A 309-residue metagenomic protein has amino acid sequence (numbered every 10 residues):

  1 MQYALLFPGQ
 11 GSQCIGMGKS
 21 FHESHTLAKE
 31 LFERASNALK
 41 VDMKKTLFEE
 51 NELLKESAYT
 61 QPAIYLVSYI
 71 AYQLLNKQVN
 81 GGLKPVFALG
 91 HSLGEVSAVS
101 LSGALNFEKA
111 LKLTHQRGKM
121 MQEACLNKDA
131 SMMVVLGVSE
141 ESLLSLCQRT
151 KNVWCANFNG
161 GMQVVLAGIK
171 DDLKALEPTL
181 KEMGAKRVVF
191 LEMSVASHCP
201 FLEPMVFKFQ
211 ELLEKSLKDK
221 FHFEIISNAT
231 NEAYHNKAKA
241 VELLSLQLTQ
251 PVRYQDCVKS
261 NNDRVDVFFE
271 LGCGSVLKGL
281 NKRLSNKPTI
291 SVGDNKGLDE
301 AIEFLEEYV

Functional and structural regions predicted by a protein language model:
M1, L83, M183, F221 (+1 more regions): Structured loop/turn residues at beta-strand edges in well-structured enzyme cores
M1-S142, R187, L191, V267-K296 (+2 more regions): FabD-like malonyl-/acyl-CoA
Q10-S12, G103-T249: Alpha/beta catalytic cores of group-transfer enzymes, especially the acyltransferase/condensing modules of polyketide
T60-P62, A196, P251: Glycine-rich phosphate/pyrophosphate-binding beta-alpha loops
L212, L217, K259, D263 (+2 more regions): NAD(P)-dependent dehydrogenase/reductase Rossmann-like domain
T249-D266: A short, acidic, amphipathic alpha-helical segment used as a generic capping/interface helix at domain edges
